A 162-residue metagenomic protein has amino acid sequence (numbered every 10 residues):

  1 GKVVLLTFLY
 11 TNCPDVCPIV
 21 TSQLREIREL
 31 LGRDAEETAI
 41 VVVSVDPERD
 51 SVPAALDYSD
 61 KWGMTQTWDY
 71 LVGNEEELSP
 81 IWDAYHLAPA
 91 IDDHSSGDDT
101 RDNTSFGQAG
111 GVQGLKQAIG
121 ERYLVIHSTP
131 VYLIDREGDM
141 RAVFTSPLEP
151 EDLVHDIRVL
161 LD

Functional and structural regions predicted by a protein language model:
G1-L24: Short active-site neighborhood of thiol/selenol oxidoreductases, capturing the structured segment around
L5-L6, I40, V131: Hydrophobic beta-strand anchors of alpha/beta hydrolase catalytic cores
L6, Y10-N12, V43-V45, T67-D69 (+1 more regions): Second-shell loop/turn segments in exported
T21-D83: Structural microenvironment flanking redox-active thiols in thiol-disulfide oxidoreductases
L56-S128: Short, internal strand/loop/helix patches that form the active-site neighborhood or redox-interaction surface
T129-F144: A short, hydrophobic beta-strand/beta-hairpin element that forms part of a small beta-sheet core
M140-L161: Non-catalytic, surface beta->alpha helical segment in thiol-disulfide oxidoreductase systems
